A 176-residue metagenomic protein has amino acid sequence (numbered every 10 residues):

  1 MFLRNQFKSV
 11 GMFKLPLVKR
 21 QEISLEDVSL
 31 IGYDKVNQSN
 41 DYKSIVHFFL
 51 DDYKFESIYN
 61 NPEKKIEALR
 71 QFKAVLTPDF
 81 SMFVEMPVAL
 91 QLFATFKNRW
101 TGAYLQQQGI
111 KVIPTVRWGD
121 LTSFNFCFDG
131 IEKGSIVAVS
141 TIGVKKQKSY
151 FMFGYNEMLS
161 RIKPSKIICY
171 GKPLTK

Functional and structural regions predicted by a protein language model:
M1-I66: Non-catalytic, usually N-terminal nucleic-acid engagement modules in DNA/RNA processing proteins
N37-N40, V46, I58-K176: Eukaryote-skewed repeat-based solenoidal scaffolds used as protein-protein interaction platforms, primarily
